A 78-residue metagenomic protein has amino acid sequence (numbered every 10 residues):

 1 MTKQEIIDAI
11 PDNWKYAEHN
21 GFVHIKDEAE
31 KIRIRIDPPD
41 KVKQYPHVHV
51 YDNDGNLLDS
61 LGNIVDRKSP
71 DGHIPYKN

Functional and structural regions predicted by a protein language model:
M1-N78: Catalytic toxin/effector domains delivered as secreted proteins or via bacterial secretion systems
